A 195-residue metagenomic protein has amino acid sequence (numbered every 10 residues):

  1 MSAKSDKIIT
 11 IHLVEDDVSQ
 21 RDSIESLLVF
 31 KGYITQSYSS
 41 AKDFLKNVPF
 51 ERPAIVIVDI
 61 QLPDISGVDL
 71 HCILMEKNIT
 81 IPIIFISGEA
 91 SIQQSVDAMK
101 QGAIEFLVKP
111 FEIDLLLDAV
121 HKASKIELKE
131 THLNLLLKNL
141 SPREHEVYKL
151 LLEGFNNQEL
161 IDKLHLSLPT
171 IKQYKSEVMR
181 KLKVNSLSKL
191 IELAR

Functional and structural regions predicted by a protein language model:
I9, D17-Q36: Two-component/phosphorelay signaling modules centered on CheY-like receiver
S40, S66-D69: Acidic catalytic/metal-coordinating carboxylates
E51-I57, L62: Active-site beta3 strand of CheY-like receiver
V68-I79: Short amphipathic alpha-helix used as the core "switch/output" element in two-component signaling
S91-Q93, F111-V120, E159, K163: C-terminal output helix
M179-R195: Basic, Lys/Arg-enriched C-terminal extension of HTH/homeodomain DNA-binding domains
